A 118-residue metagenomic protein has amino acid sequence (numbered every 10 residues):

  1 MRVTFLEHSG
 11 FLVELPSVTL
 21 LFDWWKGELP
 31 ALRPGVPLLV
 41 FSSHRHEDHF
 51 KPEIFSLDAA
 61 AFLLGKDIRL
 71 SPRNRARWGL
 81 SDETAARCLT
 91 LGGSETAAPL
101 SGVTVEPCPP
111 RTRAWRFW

Functional and structural regions predicted by a protein language model:
M1-G35, A86-W118: Core dinuclear metal-dependent hydrolase active-site scaffold
K26-S71: Active-site metal-binding motif and surrounding structural segment of the metallo-beta-lactamase
P52-E53, N74-R75, R116-W118: Short, conserved acidic/polar surface loops in the N-terminal third of protein domains
A61-G65, E83-G92: Short hydrophobic/aromatic-enriched beta-strand-loop microsegments
S71-R87: Short, aromatic/basic amphipathic alpha-helical patches
